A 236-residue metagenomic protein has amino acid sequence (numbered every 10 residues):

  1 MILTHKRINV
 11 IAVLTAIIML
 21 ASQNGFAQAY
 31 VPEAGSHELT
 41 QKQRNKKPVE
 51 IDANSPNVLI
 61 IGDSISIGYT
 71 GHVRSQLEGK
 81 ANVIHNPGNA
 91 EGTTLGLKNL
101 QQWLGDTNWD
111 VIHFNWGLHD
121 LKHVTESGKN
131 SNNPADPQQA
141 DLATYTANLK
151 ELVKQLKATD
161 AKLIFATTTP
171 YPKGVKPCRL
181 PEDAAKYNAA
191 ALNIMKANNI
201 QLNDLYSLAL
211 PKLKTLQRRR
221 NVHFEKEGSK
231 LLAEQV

Functional and structural regions predicted by a protein language model:
I2-V13: Bacterial N-terminal signal peptides that target proteins for export
H5, Q76-N82, L95-Q235: Alpha-helical cap/lid subdomain in secreted, periplasmic, or secretory-pathway luminal O-acyl-processing enzymes
K6-I8, N24, A29: Positively charged, low-complexity intrinsically disordered regions
N9, V49, K212-K214: Short hydrophobic/aromatic segments of transmembrane alpha-helices and their interfaces
I11-Q23: Bacterial N-terminal signal peptides
L14, L59, L216-R218: A generic, residue-level signal for flexible/boundary positions that often mark functional hotspots
Q23-N24, D141: Generic detector of short, well-ordered, non-transmembrane alpha-helical segments enriched in hydrophobic residues
Q28-I112: Serine-esterase "nucleophile elbow" of acetyl-processing enzymes
